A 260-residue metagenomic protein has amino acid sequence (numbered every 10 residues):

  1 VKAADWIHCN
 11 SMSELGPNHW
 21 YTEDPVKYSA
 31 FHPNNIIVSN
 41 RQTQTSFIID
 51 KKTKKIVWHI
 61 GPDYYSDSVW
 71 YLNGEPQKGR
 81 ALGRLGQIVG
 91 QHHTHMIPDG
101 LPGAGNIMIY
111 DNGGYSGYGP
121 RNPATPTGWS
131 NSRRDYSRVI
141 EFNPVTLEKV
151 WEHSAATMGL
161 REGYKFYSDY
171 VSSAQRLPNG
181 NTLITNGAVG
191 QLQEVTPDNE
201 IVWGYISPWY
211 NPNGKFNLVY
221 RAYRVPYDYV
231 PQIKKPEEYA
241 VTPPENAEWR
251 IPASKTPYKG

Functional and structural regions predicted by a protein language model:
V1-G260: Histidine-/acidic-rich catalytic cores in large beta-rich domains
